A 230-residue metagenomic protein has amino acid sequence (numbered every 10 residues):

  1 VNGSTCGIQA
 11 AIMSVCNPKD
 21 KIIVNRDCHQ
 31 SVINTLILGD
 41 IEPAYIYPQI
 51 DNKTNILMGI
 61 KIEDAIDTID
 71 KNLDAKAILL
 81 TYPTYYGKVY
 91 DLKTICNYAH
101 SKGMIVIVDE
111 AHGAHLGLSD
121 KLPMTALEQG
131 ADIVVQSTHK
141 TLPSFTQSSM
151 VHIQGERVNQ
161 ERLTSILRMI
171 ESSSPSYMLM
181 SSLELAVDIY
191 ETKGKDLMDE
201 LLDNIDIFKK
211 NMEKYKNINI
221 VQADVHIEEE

Functional and structural regions predicted by a protein language model:
N2-Q222: Conserved PLP-enzyme active-site core in the AAT-like
V221-E229: Feature for intrinsically disordered/low-complexity regulatory segments and propeptides
